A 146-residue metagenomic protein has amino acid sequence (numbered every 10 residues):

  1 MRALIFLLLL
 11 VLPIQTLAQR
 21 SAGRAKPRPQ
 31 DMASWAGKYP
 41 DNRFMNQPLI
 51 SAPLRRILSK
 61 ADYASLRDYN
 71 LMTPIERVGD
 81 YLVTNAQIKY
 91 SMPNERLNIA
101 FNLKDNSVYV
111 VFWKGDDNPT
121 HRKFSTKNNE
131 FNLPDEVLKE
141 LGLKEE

Functional and structural regions predicted by a protein language model:
M1-L4: Positively charged n-region of N-terminal signal peptides that target proteins for export
P13-I14: N-terminal signal peptide c-region/cleavage motif recognized by signal peptidases
R20-F44, P48, G115-E146: C-terminal partner/receptor-binding element of secreted or periplasmic proteins
S51-V110: Mature extracytoplasmic domains of secretory-pathway proteins
